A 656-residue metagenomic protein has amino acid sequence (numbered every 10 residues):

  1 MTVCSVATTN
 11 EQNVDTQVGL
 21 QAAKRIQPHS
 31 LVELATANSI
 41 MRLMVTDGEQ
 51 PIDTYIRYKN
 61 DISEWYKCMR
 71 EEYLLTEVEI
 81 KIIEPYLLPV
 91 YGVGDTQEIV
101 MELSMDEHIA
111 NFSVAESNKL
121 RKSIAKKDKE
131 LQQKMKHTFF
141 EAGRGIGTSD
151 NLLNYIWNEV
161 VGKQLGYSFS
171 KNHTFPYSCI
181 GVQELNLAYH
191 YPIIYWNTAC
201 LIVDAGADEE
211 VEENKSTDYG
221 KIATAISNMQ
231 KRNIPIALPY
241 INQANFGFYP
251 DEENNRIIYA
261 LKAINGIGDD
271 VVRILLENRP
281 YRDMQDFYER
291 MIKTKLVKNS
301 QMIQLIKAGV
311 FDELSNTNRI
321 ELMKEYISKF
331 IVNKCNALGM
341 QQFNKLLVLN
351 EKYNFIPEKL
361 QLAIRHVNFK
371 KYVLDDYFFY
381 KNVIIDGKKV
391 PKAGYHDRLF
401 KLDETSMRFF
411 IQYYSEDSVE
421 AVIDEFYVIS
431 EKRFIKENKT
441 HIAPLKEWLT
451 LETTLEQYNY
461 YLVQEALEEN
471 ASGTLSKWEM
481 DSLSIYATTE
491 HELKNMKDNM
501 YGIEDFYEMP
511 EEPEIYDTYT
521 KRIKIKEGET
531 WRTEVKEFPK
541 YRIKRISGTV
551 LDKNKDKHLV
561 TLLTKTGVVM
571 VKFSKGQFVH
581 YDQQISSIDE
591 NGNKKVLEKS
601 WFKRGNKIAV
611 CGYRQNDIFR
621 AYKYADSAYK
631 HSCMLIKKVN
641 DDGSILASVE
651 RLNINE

Functional and structural regions predicted by a protein language model:
M1-E656: Noncatalytic, beta-rich nucleic-acid-contacting surfaces in large DNA/RNA-processing enzymes
